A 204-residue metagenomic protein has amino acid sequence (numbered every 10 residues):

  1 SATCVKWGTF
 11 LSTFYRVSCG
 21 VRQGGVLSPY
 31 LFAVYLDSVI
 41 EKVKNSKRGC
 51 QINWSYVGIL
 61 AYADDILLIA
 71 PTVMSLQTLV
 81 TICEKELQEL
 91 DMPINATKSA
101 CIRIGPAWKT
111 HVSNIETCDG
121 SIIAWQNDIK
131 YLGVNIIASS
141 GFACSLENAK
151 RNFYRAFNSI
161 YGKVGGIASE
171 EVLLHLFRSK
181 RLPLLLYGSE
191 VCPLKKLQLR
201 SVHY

Functional and structural regions predicted by a protein language model:
S1-S38: Conserved pre-catalytic core of RNA-dependent polymerases
V5-V17, E116-I123, E171-L174: Short, hydrophobic/aliphatic alpha-helical segments
T13-F14, G58-A61, N127-D128: Short, flexible turn/loop "capping" segments at secondary-structure junctions
C19-V21, I59-E89, G105-W108, A138-F142 (+1 more regions): Catalytic palm subdomain of template-directed nucleic-acid polymerases, centered on the conserved carboxylate motif
S28-F32, I59, L76-L79, A149 (+2 more regions): Hydrophobic (often cysteine-bearing) scaffold residues that line and stabilize catalytic clefts of nucleotide/cofactor
L31-A63, L67: Active-site palm subdomain of RNA-directed nucleic acid polymerases
A63, N95-A107, K130-Y204: Non-catalytic, peripheral interaction segments enriched in hydrophobic/basic residues
P93-N127: Short, conserved micro-motifs composed of acidic
